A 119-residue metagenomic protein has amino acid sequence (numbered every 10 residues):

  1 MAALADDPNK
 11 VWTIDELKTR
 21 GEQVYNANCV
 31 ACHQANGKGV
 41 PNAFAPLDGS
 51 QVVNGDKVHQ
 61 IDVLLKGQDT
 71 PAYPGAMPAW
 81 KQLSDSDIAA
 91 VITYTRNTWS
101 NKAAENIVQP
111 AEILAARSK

Functional and structural regions predicted by a protein language model:
M1-D15, P78-K81, D85-K119: Flexible coil segments in periplasmic/lumen-exposed cytochrome c-class electron-transfer proteins
A3-L4, N9-K10, C32, D48 (+1 more regions): Intrinsically disordered, low-complexity segments enriched in polar/charged residues with Gly/Pro, especially when
I14-V40, V53-K66: Sequence/structural segment immediately N-terminal to covalent heme-attachment motifs in c-type and related
V24, N28, G67, T95-T98 (+1 more regions): Alpha-helix boundary/capping residues
P46-A104: Extracytoplasmic electron-transfer domains, predominantly the class I c-type cytochrome c fold
